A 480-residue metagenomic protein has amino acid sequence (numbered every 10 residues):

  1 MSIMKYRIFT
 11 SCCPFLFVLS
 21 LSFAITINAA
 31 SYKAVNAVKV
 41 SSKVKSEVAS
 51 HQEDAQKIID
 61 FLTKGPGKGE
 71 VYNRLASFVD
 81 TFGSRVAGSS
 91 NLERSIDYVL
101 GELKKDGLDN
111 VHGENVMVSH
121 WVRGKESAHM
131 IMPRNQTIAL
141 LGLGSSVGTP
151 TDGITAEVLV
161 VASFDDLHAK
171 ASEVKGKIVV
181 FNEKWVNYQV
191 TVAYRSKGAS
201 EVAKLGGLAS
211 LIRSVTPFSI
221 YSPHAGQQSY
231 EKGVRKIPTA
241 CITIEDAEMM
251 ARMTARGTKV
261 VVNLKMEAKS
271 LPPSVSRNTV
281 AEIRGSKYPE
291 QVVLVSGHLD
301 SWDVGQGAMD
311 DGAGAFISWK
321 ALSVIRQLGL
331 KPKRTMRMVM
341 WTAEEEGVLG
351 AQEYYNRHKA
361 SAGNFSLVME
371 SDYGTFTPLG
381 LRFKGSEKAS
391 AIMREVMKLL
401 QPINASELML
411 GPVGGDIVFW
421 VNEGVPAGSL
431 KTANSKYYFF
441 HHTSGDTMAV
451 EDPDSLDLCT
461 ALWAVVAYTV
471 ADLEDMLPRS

Functional and structural regions predicted by a protein language model:
V40, V44-H51, D60, A76 (+2 more regions): Noncatalytic luminal/extracellular "stalk/propeptide" segments of secretory-pathway proteins
V44, A55-G65, D80-S90, S127 (+8 more regions): Second-shell loop/turn segments in exported
E47-S89, S222-Q227, D300, L367 (+2 more regions): N-terminal capping segment at the start of a domain
D54, M132-R134, A139-A171, Q228-A308 (+2 more regions): Soluble metallo-hydrolase cores and metallopeptidase-like ectodomains found primarily in the secretory/periplasmic
D165-S219: A conserved hydrophobic secondary-structure block that centers on an alpha-helix together with its immediately flanking
V186-Q189, Y194-K197, E201, V275-N278 (+1 more regions): Acidic/histidine-rich catalytic neighborhood of metal-dependent amide-processing enzymes
I237-I242, A247-E248, Y288, D303 (+1 more regions): Metal-dependent peptidase/peptidase-like ectodomains
S323, Y438-S480: His/Asp/Glu-rich mid-to-C-terminal helical/loop segments that flank catalytic regions of hydrolases
